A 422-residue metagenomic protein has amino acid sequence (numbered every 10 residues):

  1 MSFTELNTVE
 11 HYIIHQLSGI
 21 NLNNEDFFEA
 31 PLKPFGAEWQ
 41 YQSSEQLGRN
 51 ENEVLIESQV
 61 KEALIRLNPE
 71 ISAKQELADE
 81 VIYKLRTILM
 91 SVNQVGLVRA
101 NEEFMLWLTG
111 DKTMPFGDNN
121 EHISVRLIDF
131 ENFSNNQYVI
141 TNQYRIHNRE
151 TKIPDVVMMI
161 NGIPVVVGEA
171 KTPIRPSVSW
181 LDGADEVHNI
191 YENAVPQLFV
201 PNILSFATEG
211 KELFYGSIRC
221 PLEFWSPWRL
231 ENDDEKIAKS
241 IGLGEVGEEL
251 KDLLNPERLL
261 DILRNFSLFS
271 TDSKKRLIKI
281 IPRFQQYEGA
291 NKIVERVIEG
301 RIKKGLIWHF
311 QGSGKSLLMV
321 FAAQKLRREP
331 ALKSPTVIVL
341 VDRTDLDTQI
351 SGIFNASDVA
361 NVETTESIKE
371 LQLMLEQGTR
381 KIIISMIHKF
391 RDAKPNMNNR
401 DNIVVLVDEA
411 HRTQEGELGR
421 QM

Functional and structural regions predicted by a protein language model:
S2-T336, D345-A360, G378-I382, H388 (+2 more regions): ATP-dependent helicase/translocase motor core
P176-V178, A393-K394, Q414-G416: Extracytoplasmic/secreted cell-surface and envelope-processing proteins
T208-E209, V341, V407: Short beta-strand/turn micro-motifs composed of small residues that flank or help shape donor/cofactor-binding pockets
V341-T344, T364-L373, M386-D392: Conserved helicase motor
M374-E376, P395-N398: Short amphipathic alpha-helix with an adjacent loop that forms part of the alpha/beta core around
N398-Q421: SF2 helicase catalytic motif II
